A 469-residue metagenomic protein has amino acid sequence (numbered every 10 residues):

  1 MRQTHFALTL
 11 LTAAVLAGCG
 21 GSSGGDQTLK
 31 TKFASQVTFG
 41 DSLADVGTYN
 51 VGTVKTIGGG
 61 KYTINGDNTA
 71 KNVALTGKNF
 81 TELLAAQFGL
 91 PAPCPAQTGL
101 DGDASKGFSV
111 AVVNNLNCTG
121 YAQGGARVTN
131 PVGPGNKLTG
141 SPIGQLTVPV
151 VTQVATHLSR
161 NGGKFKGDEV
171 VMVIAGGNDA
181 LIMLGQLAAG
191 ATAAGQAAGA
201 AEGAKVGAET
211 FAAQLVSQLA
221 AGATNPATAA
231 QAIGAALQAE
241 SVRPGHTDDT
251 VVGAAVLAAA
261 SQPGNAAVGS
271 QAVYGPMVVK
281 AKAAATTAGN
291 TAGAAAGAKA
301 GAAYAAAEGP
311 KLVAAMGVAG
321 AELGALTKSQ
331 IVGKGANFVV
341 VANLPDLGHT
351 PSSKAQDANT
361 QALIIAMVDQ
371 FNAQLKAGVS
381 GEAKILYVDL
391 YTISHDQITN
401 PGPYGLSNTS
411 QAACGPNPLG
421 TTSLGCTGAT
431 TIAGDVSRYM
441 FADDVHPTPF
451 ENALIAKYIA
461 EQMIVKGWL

Functional and structural regions predicted by a protein language model:
M1-A17: Sec-dependent bacterial lipoprotein signal peptides
V15, C19-L469: Conserved active-site regions of diverse hydrolases
